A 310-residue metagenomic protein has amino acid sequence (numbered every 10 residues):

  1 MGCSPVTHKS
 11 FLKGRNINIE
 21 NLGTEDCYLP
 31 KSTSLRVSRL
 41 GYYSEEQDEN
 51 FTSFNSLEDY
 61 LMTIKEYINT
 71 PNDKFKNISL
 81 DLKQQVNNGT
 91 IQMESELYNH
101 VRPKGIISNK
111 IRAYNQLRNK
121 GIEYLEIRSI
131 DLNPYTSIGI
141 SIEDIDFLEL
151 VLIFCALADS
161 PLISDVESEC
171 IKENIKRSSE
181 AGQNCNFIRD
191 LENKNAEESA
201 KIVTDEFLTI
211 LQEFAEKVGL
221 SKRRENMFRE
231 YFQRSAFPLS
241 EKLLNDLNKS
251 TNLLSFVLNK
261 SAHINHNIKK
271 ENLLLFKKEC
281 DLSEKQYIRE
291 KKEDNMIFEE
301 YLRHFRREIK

Functional and structural regions predicted by a protein language model:
M1-Q116, V166-E169, I188-A196: Loop-rich catalytic cores of soluble enzymes, especially ATP-dependent carboxylate-amine ligases and other
R15, G139-S164: Long, well-ordered alpha-helical scaffolding segments within enzyme catalytic domains, especially pronounced
T90, N115-Y124, I140-L148, A200-V203: Secondary-structure capping and boundary motifs in well-ordered enzyme cores
K120-P134: Glycine-rich, often proline-containing surface loops adjacent to acidic residues and nearby aromatics that form
E123, E143, F147, A156 (+2 more regions): N-terminal and secondary-structure boundary signal
L152-Q183: Flexible helix-coil linker/hinge segments at domain or subdomain boundaries
K176-R224: Acidic, Ser/Thr-rich low-complexity intrinsically disordered segments
R224-K310: Extended, compositionally biased alpha-helical segments that mediate assembly or anchoring
